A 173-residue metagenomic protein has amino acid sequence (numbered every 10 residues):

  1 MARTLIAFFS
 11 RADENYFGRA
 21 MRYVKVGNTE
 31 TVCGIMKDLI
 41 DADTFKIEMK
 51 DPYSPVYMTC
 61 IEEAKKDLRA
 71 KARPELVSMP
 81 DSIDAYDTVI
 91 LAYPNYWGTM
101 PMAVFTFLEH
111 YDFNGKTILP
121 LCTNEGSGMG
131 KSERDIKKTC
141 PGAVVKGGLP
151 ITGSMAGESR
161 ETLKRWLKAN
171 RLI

Functional and structural regions predicted by a protein language model:
M1-T88, G98-T99, F105, E161-I173: N-terminal beta1-alpha1-beta2 submodule of the flavodoxin-like/Rossmannoid cofactor-binding fold
I83, E109-G115, T139-C140: Short, conserved loop/helix-junction motifs that constitute active-site signature segments in enzyme catalytic cores
Y93-P94: Glycine-rich, N-terminal phosphate-binding loop of Rossmann-like dinucleotide-binding domains
P101-M102, K131: Short, conserved acidic/polar surface loops in the N-terminal third of protein domains
V104-F107, I136: Hydrophobic packing residues within well-ordered alpha-helices of enzyme cores
L119-E158: Short, glycine-/small-residue-rich phosphate/pyrophosphate-handling segment
